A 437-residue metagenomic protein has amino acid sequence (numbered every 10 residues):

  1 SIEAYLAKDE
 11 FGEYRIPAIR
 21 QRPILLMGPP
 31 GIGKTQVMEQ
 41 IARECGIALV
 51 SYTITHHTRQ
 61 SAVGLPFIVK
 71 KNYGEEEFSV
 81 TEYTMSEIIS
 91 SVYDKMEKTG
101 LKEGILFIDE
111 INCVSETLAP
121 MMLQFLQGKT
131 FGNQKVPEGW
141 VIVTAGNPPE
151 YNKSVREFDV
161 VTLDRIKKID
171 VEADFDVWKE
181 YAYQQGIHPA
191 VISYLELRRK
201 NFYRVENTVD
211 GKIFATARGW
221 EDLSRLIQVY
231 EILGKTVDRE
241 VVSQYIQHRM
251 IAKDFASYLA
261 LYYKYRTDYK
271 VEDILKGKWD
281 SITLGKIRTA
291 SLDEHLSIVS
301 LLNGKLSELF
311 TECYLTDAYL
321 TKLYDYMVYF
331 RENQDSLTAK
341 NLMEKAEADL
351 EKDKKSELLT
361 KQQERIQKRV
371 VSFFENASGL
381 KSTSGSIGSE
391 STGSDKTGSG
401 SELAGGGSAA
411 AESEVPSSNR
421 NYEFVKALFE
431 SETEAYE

Functional and structural regions predicted by a protein language model:
S1, I24, D159, D174-V177 (+4 more regions): General structural signal for secondary-structure boundaries
S1-L197: AAA+ P-loop NTPase catalytic core and its hallmark functional loops
Y5, Y245, R249, D254 (+3 more regions): Compositionally biased, intrinsically disordered low-complexity segments
D9-R15, K70-V80, Y93-G100, V209 (+7 more regions): Intrinsically disordered, low-complexity coil segments
I88-V92, Y230, S418, E432: Generic hydrophobic, helix-prone segments enriched in Leu/Val/Ile
A119-P120, L226, F373, S378: Alpha-helical transmembrane segments and their juxtamembrane interfaces
Q184-T338: Alpha-helical lid/collar subdomain of P-loop NTPases
R288-E437: Terminal-proximal interaction/regulatory segments of ATP-powered molecular machines
